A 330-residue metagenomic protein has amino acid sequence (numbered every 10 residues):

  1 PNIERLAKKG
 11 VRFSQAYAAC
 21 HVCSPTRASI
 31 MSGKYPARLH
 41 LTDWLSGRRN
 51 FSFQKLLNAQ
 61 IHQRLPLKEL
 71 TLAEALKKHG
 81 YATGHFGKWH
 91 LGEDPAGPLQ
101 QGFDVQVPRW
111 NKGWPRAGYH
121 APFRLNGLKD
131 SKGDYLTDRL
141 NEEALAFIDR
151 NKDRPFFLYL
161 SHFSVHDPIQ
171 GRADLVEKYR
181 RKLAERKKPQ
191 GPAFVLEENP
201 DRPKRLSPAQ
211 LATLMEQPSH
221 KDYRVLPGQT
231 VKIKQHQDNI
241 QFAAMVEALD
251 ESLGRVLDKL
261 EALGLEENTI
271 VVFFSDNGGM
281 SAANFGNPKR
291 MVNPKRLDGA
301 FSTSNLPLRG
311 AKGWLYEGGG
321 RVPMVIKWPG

Functional and structural regions predicted by a protein language model:
P1, R5, S14, A18 (+3 more regions): Active-site-proximal cap/lid insertion segments
P1-T71, A75-Y81, V105, R109-A121 (+1 more regions): Active-site segment of extracytoplasmic enzymes that catalyze sulfate/phosphate-ester chemistry
S24-P36, I61-P95, P122-R154: Active-site-proximal alpha/beta segments of enzymes that process anionic O-linked groups
Q101-G102: Short, structured coil segments at secondary-structure junctions
